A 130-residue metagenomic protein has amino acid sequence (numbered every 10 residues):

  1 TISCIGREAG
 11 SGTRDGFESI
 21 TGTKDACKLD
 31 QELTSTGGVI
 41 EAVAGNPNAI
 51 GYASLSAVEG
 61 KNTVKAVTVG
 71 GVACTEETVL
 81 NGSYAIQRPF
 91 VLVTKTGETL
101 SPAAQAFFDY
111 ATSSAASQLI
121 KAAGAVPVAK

Functional and structural regions predicted by a protein language model:
T1-K130: Exported/periplasmic ABC-transporter solute-binding proteins
